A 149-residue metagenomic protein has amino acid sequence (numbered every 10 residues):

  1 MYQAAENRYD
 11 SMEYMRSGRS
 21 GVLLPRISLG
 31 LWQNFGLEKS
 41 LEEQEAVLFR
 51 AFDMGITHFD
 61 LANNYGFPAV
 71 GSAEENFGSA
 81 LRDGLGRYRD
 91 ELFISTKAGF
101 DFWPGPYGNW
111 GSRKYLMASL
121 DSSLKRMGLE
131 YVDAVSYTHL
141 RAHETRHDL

Functional and structural regions predicted by a protein language model:
M1-L92: N-terminal binding-site loop/beta-alpha segment at the start of enzyme catalytic domains that lines or forms
L29, L61, T96, A134-Y137: Conserved beta-strand positions
W32-L41, P104-K114: Active-site mouth loops of central-metabolism enzymes
S40-A51, S112-K125: Short, acidic/polar
T57, E130-D133: Short acidic/polar active-site loop segments enriched in Thr and Asp
G66-P68, F102, L140-R141: Short, small-residue-enriched loops and turns at beta-alpha junctions that line or gate enzyme active sites
G86-G111: Structural motif corresponding to the early beta-alpha repeats
T138-H147: Conserved small/polar residues in nucleotide/adenosyl-binding loops
